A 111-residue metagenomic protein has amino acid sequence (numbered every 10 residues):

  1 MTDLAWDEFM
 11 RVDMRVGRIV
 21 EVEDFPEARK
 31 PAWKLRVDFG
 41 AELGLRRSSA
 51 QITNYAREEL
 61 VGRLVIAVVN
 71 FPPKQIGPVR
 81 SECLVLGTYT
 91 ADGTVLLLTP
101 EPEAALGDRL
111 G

Functional and structural regions predicted by a protein language model:
M1-G111: Phosphate-backbone binding interfaces of nucleic-acid-interacting proteins
